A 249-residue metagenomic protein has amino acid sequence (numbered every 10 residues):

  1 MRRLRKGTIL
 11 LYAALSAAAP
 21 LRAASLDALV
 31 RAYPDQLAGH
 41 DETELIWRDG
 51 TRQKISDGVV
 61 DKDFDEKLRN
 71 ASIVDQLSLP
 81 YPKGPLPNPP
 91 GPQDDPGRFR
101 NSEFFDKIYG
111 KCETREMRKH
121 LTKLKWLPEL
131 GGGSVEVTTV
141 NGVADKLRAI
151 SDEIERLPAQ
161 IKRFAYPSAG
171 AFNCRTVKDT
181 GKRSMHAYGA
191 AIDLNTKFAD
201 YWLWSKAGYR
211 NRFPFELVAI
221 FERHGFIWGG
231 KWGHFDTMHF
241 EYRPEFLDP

Functional and structural regions predicted by a protein language model:
M1-L10: Bacterial N-terminal signal peptides that target proteins for export
L10-A17: Bacterial N-terminal signal peptides
A18-A23: Boundary at the C-terminal end of the N-terminal hydrophobic targeting segment
S25-W232: Cell-envelope/glycan interface and biosynthesis
R223-P249: A cross-kingdom marker for long, charged
